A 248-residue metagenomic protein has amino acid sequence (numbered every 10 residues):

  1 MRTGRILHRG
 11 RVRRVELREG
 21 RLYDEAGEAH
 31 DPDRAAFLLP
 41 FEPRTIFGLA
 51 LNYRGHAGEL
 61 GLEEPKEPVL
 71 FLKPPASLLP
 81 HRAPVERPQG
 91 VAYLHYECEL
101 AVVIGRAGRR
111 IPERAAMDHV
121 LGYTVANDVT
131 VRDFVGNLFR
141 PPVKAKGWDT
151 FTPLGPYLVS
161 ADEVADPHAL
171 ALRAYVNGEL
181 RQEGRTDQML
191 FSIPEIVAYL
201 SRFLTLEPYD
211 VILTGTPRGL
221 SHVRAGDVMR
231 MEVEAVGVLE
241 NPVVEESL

Functional and structural regions predicted by a protein language model:
M1-P68, D162-A165, R173, E179-L180 (+1 more regions): N-terminal non-catalytic cap/leader segment that marks the start of a structured domain
H30-A35, E64-P65, L79-V91, L138-F139: Short acidic (Asp/Glu) patches
A36-L38, E59-L60, V85-L94, G108-A115 (+2 more regions): A generic local secondary-structure boundary/capping motif
G48, H95-E97, E207, R224-A225: Residue-level recognition of short, solvent-exposed, well-ordered loop/turn junctions that link secondary-structure
H56, E64, R132-L248: Catalytic-pocket segment enriched in acidic/His residues
E64-H81, Y96, R230-E234: Structural signature of FAD isoalloxazine-binding scaffolds in flavoprotein oxidoreductases
E97-N127: RNA pseudouridine synthases
